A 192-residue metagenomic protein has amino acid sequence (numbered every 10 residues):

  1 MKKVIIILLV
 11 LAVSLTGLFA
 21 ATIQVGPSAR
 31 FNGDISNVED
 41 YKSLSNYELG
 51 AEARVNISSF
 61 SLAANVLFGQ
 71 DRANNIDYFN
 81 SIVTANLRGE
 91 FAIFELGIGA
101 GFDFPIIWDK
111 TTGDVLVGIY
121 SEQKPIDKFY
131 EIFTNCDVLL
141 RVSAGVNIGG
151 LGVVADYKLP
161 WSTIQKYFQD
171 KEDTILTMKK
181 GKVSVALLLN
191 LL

Functional and structural regions predicted by a protein language model:
M1-T22, L192: Cleavable N-terminal export/targeting peptides
K3, F19-I23, S58-L62, A92-I93 (+1 more regions): Short coil turns and loop connectors of transmembrane beta-barrels in diderm outer membranes and organellar homologs
A20-N32: Transmembrane beta-strand segments of Gram-negative outer membrane beta-barrel proteins
A29, G33, Y47-S121, L159 (+1 more regions): Gram-negative (and chloroplast) outer-membrane scaffold detector with strong preference for beta-barrel transmembrane
S36-Y41, R72-N74, K124-E131, Q169-I175: Extracellular loop and loop/strand-boundary signature of outer-membrane beta-barrel proteins
L44: Conserved short acidic donor-positioning loop in nucleotide-sugar-dependent glycosyltransferases
K128-L192: Predominantly the C-terminal beta-signal and adjacent terminal strand-loop region of outer-membrane beta-barrel
